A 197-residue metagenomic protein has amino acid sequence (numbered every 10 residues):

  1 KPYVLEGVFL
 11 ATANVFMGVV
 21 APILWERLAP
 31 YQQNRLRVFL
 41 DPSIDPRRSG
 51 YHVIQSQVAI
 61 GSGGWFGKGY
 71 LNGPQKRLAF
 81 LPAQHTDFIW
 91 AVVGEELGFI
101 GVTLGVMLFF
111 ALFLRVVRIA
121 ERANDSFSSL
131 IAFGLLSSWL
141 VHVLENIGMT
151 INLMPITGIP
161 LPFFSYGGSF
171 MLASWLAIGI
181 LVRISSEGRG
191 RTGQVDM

Functional and structural regions predicted by a protein language model:
K1-Y3, F110-E121, L181-G188: Structural signal for the C-terminal ends of transmembrane alpha-helices and the immediately following loop
Y3-T103, N124-S128: Hydrophobic, glycine- and aromatic-enriched re-entrant/interface helices and adjoining loop segments
L5-F9, A13, I100, S129 (+5 more regions): Alpha-helical transmembrane segments of multi-pass inner-membrane proteins, especially transporters/permeases
V15, V19, I23, R27 (+5 more regions): Transmembrane alpha-helix boundary/anchor motif
L24, L28, Q32, V117-N124 (+2 more regions): Membrane-interfacial segments
L28, Q32, H52, H85-I89 (+5 more regions): Helical mechanochemical/support elements of P-loop NTPase systems and associated helical scaffolds
F99-V143: Hydrophobic transmembrane alpha-helices and their immediate junctions
H142-M197: A juxtamembrane structural motif centered on a specific transmembrane helix
